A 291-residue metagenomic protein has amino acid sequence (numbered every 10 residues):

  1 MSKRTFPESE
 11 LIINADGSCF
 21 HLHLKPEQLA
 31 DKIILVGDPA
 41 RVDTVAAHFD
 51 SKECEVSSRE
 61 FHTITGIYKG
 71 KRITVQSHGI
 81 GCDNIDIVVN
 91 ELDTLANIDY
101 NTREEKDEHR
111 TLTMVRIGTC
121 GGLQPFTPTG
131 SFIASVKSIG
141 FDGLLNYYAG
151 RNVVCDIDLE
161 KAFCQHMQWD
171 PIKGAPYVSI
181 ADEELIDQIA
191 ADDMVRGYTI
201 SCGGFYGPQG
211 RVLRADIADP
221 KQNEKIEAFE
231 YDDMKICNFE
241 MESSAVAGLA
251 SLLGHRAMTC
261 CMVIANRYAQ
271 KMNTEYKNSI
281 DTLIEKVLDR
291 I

Functional and structural regions predicted by a protein language model:
S2-Y177: Metabolite-binding pocket within alpha/beta catalytic cores that recognizes anionic/polar moieties
H21-Q28, G204-Q209, D281-R290: Intrinsically disordered, low-complexity segments enriched in small residues
F49-E53, D93-A96, Y100, I189-D193 (+2 more regions): Structural signal for hydrophobic packing residues in well-ordered secondary-structure cores of soluble enzyme domains
G121, S138, I200-Y206, A245 (+1 more regions): Glycine-rich beta-alpha junction loops
D158-Y231: Active-site rim beta-loop-alpha module in soluble metabolic enzymes
D233-C237: Short pre-catalytic strand/loop immediately N-terminal to key active-site residues, enriched for Gly-Thr
E240-C260: Short glycine-rich, acidic/polar surface loops and turns
N266-I291: His/Asp/Glu-rich mid-to-C-terminal helical/loop segments that flank catalytic regions of hydrolases
